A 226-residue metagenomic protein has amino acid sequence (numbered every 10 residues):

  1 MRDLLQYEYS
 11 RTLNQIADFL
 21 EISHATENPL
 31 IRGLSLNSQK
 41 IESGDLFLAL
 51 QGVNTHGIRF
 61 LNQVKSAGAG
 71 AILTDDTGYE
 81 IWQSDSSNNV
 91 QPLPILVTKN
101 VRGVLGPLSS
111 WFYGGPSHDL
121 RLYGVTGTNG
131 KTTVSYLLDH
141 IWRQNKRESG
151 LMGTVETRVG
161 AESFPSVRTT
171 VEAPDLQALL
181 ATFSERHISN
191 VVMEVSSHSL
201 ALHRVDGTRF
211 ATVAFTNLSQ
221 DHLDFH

Functional and structural regions predicted by a protein language model:
M1-P107: N-terminal leader/targeting and accessory segments in enzymes
G103-H226: Phosphate-binding loop of NTP-binding sites
